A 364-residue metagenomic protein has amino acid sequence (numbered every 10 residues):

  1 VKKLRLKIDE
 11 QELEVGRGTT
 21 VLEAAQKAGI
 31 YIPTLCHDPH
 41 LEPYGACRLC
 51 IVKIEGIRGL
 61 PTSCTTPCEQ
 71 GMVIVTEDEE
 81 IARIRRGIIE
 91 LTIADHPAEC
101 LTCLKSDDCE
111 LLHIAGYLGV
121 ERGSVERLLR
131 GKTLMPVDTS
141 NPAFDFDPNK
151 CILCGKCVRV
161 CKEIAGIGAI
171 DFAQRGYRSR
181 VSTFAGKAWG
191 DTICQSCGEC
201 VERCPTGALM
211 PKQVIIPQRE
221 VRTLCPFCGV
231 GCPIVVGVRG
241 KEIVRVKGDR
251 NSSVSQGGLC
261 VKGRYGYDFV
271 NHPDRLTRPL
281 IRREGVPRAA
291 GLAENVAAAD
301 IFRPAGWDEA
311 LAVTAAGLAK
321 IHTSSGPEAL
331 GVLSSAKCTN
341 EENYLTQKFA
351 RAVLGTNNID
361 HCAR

Functional and structural regions predicted by a protein language model:
K3-E14, G18, Q26, I54-G56 (+2 more regions): N-terminal export/assembly segments and adjacent metallocofactor-ligating motifs of anaerobic energy-metabolism
L13-Q70, E79-I84: N-terminal cofactor/phosphate-binding cores enriched in small/glycine residues, especially glycine-rich loops such as
